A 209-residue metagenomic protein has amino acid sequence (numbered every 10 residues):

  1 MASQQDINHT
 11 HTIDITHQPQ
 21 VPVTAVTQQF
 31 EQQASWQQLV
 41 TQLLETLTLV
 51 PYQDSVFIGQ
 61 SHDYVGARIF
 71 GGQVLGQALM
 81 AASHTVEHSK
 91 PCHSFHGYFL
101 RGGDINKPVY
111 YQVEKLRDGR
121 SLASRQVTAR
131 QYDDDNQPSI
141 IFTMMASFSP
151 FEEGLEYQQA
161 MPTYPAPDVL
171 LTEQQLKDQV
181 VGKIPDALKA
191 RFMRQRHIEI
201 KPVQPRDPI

Functional and structural regions predicted by a protein language model:
A2-I209: Terminal targeting signals and extreme-terminal segments of soluble enzymes
